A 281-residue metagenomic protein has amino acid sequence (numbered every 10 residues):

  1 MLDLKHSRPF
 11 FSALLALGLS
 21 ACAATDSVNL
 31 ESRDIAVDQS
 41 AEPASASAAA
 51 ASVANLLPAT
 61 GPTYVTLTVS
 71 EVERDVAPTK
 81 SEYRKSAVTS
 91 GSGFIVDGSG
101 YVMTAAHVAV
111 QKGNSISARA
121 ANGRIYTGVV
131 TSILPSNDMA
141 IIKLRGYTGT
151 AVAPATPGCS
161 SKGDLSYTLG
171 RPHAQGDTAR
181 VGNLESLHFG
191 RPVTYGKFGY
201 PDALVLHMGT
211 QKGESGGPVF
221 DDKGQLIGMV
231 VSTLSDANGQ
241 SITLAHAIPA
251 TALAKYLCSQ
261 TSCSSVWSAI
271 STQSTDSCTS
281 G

Functional and structural regions predicted by a protein language model:
L2-F11: Bacterial N-terminal signal peptides that target proteins for export
G18-A21: C-terminal motif of bacterial Sec signal peptides marking the signal peptidase cleavage site
A23-I95, Y101, A105, Y256 (+1 more regions): N-terminal activation segment of mature serine protease catalytic domains
E42, A46-A49, S86-T89, G93-F94 (+7 more regions): Solvent-exposed, acidic/flexible segments
P62-S86, A140-A153, T178-T261: Active-site region of chymotrypsin-like
F94-V96, V129-T131, E185, Q211: Conserved positions in beta-strands of structured domains
D97-T178, C263-V266: Conserved active-site neighborhood of the chymotrypsin/trypsin-like protease fold
